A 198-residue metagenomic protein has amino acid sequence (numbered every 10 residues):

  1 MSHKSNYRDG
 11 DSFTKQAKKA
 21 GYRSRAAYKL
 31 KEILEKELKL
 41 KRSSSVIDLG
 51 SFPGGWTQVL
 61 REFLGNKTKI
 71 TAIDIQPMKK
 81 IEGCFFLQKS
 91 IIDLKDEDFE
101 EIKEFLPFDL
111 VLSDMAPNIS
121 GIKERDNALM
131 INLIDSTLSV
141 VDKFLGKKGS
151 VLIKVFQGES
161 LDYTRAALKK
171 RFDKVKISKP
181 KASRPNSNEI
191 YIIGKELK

Functional and structural regions predicted by a protein language model:
M1-R42: Class I SAM-dependent methyltransferase Rossmann-like catalytic core, especially the SAM/SAH-binding loop
K41, L64-G65, F144-K147: Helix-to-beta-strand junctions that scaffold the AdoMet/dcAdoMet cofactor pocket in Class I SAM-dependent enzymes
R42-F52: Conserved class I S-adenosyl-L-methionine
S44, T68, G149: Glycine-centered, small-residue-biased loops immediately flanking beta-strands in adenine/cofactor-binding cores
P53-N66: Conserved SAM-binding loop of SAM-dependent methyltransferases across substrates and taxa, primarily the Class I
I75-S120: S-adenosyl-L-methionine
K89, L106-K148, E159: Mobile active-site "lid"/loop adjacent to the S-adenosyl-L-methionine
Q157-K198: Class I S-adenosyl-L-methionine
